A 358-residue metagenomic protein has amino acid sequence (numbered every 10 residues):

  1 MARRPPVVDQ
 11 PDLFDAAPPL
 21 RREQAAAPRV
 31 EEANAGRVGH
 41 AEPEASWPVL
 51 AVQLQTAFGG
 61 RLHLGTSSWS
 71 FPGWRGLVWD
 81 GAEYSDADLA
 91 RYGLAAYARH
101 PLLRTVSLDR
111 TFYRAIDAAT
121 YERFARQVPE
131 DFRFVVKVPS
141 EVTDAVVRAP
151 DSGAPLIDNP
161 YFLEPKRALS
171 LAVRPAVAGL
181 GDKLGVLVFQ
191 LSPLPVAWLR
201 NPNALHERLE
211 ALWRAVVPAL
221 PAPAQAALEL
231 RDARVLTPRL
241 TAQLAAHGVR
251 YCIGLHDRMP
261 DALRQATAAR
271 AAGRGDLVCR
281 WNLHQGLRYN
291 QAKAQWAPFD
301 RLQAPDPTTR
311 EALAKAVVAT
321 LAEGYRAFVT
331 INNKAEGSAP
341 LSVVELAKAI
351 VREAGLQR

Functional and structural regions predicted by a protein language model:
A2-R358: Residues lining hydrophobic/aromatic ligand-binding pockets adjacent to catalytic sites
